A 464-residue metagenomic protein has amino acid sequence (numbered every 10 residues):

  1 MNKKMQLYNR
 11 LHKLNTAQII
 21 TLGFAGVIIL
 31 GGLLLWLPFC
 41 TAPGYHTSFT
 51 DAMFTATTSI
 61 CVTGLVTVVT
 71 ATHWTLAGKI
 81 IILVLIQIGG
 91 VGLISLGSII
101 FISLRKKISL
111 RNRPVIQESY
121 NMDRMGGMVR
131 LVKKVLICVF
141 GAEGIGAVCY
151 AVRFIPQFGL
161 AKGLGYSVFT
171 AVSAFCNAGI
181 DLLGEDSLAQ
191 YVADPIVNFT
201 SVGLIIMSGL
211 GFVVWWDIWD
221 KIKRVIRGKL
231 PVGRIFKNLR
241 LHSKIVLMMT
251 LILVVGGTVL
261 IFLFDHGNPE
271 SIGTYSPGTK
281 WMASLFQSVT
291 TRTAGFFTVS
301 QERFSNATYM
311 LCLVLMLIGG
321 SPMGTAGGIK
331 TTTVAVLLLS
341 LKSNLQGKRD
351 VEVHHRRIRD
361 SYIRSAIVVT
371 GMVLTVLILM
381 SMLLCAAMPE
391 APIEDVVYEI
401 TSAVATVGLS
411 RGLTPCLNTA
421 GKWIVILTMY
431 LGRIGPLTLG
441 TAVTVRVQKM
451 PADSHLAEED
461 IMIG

Functional and structural regions predicted by a protein language model:
M1-G464: Membrane-proximal intracellular helices of multi-pass ion channels
